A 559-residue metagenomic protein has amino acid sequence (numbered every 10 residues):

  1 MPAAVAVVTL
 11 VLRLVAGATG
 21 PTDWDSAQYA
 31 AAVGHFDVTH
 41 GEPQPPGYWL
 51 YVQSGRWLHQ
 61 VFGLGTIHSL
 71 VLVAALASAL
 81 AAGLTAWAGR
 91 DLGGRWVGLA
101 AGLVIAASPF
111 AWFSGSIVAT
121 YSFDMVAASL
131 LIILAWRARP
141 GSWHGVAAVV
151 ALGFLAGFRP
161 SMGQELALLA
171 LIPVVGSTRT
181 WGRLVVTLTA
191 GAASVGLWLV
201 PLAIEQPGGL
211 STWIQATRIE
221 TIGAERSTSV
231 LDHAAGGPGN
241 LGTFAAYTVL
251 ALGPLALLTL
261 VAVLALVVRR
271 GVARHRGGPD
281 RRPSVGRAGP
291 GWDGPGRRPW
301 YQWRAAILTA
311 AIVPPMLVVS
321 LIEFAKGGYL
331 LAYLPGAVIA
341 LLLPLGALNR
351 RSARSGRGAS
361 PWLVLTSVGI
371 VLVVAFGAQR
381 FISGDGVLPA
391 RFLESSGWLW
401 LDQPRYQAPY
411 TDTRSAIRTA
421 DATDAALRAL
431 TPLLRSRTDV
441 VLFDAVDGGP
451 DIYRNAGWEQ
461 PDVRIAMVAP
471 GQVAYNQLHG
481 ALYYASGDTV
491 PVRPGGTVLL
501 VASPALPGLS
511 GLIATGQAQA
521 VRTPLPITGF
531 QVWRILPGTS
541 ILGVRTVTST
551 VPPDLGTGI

Functional and structural regions predicted by a protein language model:
P2-A6, L188-A193, V272-R274, G278-P290 (+2 more regions): Signature aromatic-anchored transmembrane alpha helix within multi-pass, membrane-resident enzymes that catalyze glycan
A3, V7, P173-V174, A246-W300 (+1 more regions): Hydrophobic, aromatic-rich transmembrane alpha-helices and their immediate juxtamembrane boundary segments
W24, P45, F110-F123, K326-G327: Short acidic/glycine- and proline-prone juxtamembrane loop motifs at membrane-interface regions of multi-pass membrane
L72-L92, L130-L134: Transmembrane-helix motifs of polytopic, lipid-linked glycan transferases
R90-W96, L131-A147, L155: Membrane-interface transmembrane helices that cradle and orient dolichyl/undecaprenyl
R183-G236, A245-P254, L317, L321 (+1 more regions): Membrane-lumen/periplasm interface segments of specific transmembrane helices in polyprenyl phosphate-linked
L345, M467-I559: Aromatic/acidic, Gly/Pro-rich catalytic loop(s) in extracytoplasmic/lumenal soluble domains of multi-pass membrane
L365-G449: Membrane-embedded, lumen/periplasm-facing catalytic core of multi-pass transferases that use lipid-linked donors
